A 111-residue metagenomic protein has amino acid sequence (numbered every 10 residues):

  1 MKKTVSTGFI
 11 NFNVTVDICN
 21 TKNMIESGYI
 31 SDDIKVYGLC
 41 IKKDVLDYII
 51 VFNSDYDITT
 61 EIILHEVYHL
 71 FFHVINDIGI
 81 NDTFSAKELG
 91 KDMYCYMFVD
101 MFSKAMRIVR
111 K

Functional and structural regions predicted by a protein language model:
M1-K2, R107-K111: Short intrinsically disordered terminal tails
T4-I58, H73-V74: Active-site scaffold of zinc-dependent metalloenzymes
D47, Y56-E61, L70-I108: Post-HEXXH active-site segment of zinc metalloproteases
E66: Walker B catalytic acidic pair
